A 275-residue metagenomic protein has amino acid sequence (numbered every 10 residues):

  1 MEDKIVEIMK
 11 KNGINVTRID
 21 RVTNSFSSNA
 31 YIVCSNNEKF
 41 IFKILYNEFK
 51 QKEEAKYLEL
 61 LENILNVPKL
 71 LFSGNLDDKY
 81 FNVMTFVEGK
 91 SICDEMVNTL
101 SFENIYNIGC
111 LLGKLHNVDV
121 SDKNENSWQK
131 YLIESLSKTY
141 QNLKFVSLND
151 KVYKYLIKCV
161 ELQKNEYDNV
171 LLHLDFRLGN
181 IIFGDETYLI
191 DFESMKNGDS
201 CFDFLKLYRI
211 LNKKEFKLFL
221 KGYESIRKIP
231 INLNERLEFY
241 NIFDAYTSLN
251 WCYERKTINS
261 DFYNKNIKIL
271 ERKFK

Functional and structural regions predicted by a protein language model:
M1-I14, Y106, N117-L174, K265-F274: An alpha-helical support segment within catalytic cores of ATP-dependent transferases
G13-R21: Conserved N-terminal boundary motif of the eukaryotic protein kinase catalytic domain
D20-E125: ATP-binding pocket architecture of kinase catalytic cores
T23, Y46, G74, E193-K196 (+2 more regions): Structured beta->alpha junctions
S27-S28, Y106-N107, K206-K275: Helix-rich C-terminal or lid/interface subdomains of diverse kinases
N29-C34, F42, I157-F204: Active-site acidic catalytic loop and adjacent metal/ATP-binding pocket of ATP-dependent phosphoryl transfer enzymes
A30, F42, L70, T85 (+7 more regions): Generic structural signal for small/hydrophobic residues in well-ordered secondary structure, especially within
L58, L100-S101, Y188, L205-L207 (+1 more regions): Glycine-rich, phosphate-binding/catalytic loops in enzymes
